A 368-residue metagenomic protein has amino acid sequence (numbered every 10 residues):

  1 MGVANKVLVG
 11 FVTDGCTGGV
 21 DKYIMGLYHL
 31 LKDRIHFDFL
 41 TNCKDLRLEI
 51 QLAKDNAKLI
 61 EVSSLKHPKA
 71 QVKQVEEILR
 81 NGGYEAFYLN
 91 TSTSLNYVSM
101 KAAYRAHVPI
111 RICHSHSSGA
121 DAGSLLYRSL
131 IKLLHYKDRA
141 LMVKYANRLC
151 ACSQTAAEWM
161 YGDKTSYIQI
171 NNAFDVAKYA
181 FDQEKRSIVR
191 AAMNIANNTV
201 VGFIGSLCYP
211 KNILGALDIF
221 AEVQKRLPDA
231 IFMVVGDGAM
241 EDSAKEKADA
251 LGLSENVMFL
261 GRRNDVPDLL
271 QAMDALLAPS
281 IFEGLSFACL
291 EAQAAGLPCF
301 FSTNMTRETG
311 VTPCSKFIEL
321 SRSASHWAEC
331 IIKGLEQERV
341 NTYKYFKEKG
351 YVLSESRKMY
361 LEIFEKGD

Functional and structural regions predicted by a protein language model:
G10-A70, I363: N-terminal strand-loop element at the rim of the active site of nucleotide-sugar-dependent glycosyltransferases
G18-G26, T199, F203-E222, A239-D242: A conserved mid-protein helix/loop that constitutes part of the nucleotide-sugar donor-binding site
I60, A140-E184, I195-A196: Donor nucleotide-sugar binding/catalytic pocket of nucleotide-sugar-dependent glycosyltransferases
S92, R262, I281: Aromatic "clamp/platform" in nucleotide-sugar-dependent glycosyltransferases that forms part of the donor/acceptor
M240-S243, S254-R263, L269: Active-site donor-binding acidic/aromatic loop of nucleotide-activated sugar and phosphosugar transferases involved
P298-S302, R307: Short hydrophobic beta-strand element within catalytic cores of glycosyltransferases and related nucleotide-activated
E308-E336: Change "using UDP/GDP/dTDP sugars" to "using nucleotide sugars
E338-D368: A charged, aromatic-enriched C-terminal amphipathic alpha-helix characteristic of glycosyltransferases across folds
